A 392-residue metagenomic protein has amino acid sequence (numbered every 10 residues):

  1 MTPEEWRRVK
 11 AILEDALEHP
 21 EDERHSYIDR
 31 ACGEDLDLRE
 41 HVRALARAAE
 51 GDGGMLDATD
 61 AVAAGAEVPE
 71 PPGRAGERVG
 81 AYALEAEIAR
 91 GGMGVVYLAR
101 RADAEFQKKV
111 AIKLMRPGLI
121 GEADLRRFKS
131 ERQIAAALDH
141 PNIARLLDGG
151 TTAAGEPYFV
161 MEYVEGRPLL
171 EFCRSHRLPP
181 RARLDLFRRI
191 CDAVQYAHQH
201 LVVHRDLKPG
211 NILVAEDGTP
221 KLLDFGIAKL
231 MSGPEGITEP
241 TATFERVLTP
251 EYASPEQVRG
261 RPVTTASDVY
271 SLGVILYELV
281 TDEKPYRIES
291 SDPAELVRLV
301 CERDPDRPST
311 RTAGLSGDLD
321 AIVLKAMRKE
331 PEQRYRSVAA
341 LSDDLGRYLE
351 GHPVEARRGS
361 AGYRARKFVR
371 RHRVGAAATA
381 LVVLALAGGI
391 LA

Functional and structural regions predicted by a protein language model:
M1-E87, P180, L184, M231 (+2 more regions): Short N-terminal regulatory/linker segments that flank and modulate the kinase catalytic core
V95: Conserved N-lobe ATP-binding subsite of Hanks-type protein kinase domains, especially the beta3 VAIK lysine
L98, Q107-R116: Glycine-rich ATP phosphate-binding loop
R100, K129, Q133-I134, I143 (+10 more regions): C-terminal lobe helix-coil module of Hanks-type protein kinase domains
A111, F159-V160: Conserved hydrophobic/aromatic residues on the N-lobe beta-strands of protein kinase domains
R116-A137: AlphaC helix of the eukaryotic protein kinase fold
D139-L147: Conserved HxN/HPN-centered segment at the entrance to the catalytic loop of eukaryotic protein kinase-like domains
K367-A392: Alpha-helical transmembrane signal-anchor helices
